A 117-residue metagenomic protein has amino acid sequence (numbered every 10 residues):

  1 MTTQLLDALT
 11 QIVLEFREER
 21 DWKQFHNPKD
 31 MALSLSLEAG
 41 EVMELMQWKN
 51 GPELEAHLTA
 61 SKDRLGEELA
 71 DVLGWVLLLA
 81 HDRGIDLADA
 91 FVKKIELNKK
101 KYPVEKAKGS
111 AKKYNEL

Functional and structural regions predicted by a protein language model:
M1-L117: Flexible "arm" and connector segments at domain edges
